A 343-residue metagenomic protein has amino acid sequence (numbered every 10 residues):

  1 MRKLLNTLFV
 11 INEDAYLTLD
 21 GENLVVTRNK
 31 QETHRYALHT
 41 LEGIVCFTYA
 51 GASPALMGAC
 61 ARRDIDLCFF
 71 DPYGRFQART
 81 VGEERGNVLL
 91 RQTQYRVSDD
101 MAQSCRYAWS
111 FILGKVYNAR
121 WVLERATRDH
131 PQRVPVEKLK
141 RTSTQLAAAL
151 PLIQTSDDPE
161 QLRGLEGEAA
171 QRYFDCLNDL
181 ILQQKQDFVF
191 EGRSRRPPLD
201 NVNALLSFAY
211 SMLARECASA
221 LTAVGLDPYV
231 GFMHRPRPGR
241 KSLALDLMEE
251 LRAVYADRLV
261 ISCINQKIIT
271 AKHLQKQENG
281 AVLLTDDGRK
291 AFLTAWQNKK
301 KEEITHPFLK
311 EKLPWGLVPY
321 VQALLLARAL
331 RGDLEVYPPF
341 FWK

Functional and structural regions predicted by a protein language model:
M1-L19, N29, R35, N87-K343: Active-site helix-to-loop segments that bind/position phosphate- or nucleotide-bearing substrates and donors across
M1-P72, Q77: Terminal-proximal segments
T40, T48-W121: A surface-exposed, charged beta-strand/loop segment in the N-terminal or early-internal portion of soluble proteins
